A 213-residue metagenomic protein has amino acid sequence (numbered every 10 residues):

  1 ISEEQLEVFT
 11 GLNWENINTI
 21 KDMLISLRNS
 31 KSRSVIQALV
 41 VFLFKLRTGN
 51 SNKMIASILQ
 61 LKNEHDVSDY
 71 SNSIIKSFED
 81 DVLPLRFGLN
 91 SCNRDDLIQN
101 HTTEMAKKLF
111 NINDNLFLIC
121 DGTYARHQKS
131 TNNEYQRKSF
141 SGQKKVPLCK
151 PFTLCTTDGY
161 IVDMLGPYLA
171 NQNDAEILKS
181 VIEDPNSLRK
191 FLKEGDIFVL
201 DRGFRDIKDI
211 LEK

Functional and structural regions predicted by a protein language model:
I1-S32: Charged, often Cys/His-bearing segments associated with DNA-binding zinc-finger transcription factors
R28, F78-E79: A short hydrophobic/aromatic micro-motif that marks alpha-helical segments and, especially, helix-coil
R33-A38, G49-K76, L83-K213: Short, well-ordered secondary-structure "scaffold" segments embedded in the functional core of diverse domains
F44-K45: Short helix-to-turn junction characteristic of helix-turn-helix DNA-binding domains, especially the helix
